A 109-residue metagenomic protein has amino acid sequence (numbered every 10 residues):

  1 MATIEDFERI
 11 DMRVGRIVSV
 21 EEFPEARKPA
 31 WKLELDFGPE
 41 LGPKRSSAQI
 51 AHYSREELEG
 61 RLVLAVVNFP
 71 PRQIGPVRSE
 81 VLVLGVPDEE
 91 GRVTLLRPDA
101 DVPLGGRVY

Functional and structural regions predicted by a protein language model:
M1-Y109: Phosphate-backbone binding interfaces of nucleic-acid-interacting proteins
